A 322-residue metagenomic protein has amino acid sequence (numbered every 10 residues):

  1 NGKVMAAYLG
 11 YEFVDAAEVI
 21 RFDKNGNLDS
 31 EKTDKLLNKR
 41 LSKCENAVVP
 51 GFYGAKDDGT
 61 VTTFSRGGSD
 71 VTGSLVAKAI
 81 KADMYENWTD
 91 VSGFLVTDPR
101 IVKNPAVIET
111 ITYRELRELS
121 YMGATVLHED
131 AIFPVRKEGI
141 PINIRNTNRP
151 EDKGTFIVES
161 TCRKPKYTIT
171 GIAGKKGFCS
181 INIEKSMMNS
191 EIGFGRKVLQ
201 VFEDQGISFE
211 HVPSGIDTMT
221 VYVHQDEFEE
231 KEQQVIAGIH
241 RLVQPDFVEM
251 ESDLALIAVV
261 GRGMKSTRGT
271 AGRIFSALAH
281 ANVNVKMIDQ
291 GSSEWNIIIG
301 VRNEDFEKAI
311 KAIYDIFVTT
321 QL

Functional and structural regions predicted by a protein language model:
N1-L127, I132, H224, G300-R302 (+2 more regions): Nucleotide/pyrophosphate-binding catalytic subdomain
Y11, A82, I140, I207 (+1 more regions): Short glycine/serine/threonine/alanine-rich loop segments
F13-D15, I144, H211, M287: A structural preference for short, hydrophobic beta-strand core positions in alpha/beta folds
E18-I20, V91-S92, R149, I216 (+1 more regions): Conserved beta-strand edge residues that scaffold enzyme active sites
M84-W88, I142-I144, E210: Short hydrophobic alpha-helical runs that function as membrane-insertion/retention elements
E138-K153, K176: Active-site C-terminal subdomain of aminotransferase-like
K153-L322: A conserved regulatory-domain signal marking ACT and ACT-like small-molecule sensing domains and adjacent regulatory
